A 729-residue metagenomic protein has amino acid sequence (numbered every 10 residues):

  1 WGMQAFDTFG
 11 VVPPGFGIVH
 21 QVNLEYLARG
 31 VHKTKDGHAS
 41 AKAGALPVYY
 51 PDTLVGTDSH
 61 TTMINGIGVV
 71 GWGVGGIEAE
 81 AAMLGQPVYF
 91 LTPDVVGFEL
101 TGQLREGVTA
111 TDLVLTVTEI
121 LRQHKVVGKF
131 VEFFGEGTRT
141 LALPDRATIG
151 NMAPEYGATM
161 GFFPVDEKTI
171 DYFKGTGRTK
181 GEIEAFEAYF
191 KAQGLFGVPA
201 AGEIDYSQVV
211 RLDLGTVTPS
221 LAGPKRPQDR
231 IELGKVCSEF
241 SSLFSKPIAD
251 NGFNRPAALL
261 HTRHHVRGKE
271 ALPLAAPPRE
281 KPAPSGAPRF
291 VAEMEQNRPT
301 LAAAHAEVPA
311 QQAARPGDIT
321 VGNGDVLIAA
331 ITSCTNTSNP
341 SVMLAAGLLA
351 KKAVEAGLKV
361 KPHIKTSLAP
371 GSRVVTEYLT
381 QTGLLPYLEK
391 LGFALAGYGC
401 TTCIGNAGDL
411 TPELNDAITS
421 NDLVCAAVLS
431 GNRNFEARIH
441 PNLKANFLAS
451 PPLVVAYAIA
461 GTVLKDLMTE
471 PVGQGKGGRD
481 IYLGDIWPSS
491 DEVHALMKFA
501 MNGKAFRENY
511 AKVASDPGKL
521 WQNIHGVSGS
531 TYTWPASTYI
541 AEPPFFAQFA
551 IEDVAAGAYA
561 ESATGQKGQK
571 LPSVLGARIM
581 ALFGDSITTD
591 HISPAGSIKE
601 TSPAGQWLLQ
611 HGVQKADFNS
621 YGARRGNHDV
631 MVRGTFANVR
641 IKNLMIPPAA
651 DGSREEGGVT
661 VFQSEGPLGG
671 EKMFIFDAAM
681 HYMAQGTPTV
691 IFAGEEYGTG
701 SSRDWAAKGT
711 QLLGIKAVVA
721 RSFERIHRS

Functional and structural regions predicted by a protein language model:
W1-S729: Fe-S-dependent hydro-lyases/dehydratases of central metabolism
